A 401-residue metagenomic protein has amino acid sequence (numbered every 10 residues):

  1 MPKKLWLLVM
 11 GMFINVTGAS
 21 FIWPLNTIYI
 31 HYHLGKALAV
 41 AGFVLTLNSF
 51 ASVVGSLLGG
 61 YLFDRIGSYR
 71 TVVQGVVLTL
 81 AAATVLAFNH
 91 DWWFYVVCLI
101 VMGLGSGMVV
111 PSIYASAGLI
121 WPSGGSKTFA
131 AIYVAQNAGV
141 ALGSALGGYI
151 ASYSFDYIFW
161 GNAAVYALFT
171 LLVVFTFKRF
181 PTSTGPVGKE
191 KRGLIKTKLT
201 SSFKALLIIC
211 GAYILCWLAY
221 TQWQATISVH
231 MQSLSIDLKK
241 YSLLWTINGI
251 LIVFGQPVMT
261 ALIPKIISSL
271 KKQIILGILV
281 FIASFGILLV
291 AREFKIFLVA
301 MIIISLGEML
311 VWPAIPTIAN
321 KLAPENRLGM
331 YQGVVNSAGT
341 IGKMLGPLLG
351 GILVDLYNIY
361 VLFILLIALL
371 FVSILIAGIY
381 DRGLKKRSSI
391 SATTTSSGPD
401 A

Functional and structural regions predicted by a protein language model:
M1-P2, F180-C210, D400-A401: Juxtamembrane intracellular "pre-TM" segments in multi-pass secondary transporters
P2-S49, A205-W245: Helix-loop boundary and gating motifs at the non-cytosolic
S49-L57, V140-A141, G249-P257, K343-M344: Residue-level signature of mid-helix packing/kink "hotspots" within the transmembrane helices of 12-pass Major
V54-H90: Conserved MFS/SLC helix-loop-helix module at the cytosolic interface between two early adjacent transmembrane helices
G55-G67, Q256-S269: Helix-to-loop junctions at the C-terminal end of transmembrane segments in multipass secondary transporters
R65-V76, K265-I278: Cytoplasmic membrane-interface "Motif A"-like loop-to-helix N-cap segments of 12-TM Major Facilitator Superfamily
I100-A138: Cytoplasmic helix-loop-helix junction between adjacent transmembrane helices in 12-TM secondary transporters
I158-F175, L362-I379: Symmetry-related core transmembrane helices of the 12-TM Major Facilitator Superfamily/SLC fold
